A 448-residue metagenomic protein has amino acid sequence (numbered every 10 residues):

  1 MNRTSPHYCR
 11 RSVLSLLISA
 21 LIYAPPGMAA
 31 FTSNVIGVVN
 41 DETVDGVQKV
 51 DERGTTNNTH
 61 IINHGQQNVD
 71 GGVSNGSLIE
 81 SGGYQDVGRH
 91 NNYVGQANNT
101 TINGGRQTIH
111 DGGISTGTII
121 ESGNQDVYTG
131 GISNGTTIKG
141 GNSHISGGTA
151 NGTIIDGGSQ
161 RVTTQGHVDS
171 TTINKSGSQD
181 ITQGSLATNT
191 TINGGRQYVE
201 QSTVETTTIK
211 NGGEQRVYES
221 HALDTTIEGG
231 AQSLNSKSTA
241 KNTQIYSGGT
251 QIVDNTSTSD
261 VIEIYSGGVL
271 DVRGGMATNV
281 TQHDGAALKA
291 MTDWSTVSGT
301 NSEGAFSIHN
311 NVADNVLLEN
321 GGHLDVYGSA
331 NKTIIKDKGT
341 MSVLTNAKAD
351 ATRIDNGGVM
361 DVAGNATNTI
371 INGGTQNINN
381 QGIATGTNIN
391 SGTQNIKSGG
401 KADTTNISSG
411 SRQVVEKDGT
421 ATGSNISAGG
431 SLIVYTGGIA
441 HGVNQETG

Functional and structural regions predicted by a protein language model:
M1-P25: Bacterial Sec-dependent N-terminal signal peptides
V13-L14, V199, V415: Sequence-pattern detector for short linear motifs and compositional/periodic biases rather than a specific fold
G27-A29: Boundary at the C-terminal end of the N-terminal hydrophobic targeting segment
F31-S33: Boundary/junction segments of secreted and surface-exposed precursor proteins
G37-N40, G46-Q48, E52-T59, G65-Q67 (+41 more regions): The right-handed parallel beta-helix/beta-solenoid scaffold, focusing on the short coil/turn and N-cap positions
